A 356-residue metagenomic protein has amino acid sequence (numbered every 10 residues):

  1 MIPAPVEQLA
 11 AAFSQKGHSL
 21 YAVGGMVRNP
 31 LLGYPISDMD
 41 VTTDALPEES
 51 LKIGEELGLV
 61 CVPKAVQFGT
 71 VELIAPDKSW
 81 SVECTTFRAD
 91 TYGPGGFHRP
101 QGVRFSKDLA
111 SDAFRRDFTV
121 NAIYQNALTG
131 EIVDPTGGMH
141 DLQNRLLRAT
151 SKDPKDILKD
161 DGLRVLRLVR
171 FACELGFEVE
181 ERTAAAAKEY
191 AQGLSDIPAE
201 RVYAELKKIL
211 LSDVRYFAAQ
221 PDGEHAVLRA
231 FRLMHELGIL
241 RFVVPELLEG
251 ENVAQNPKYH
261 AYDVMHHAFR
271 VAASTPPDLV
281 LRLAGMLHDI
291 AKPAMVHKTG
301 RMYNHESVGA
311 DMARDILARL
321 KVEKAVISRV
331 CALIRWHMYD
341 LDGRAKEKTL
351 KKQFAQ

Functional and structural regions predicted by a protein language model:
M1-Q356: Catalytic cores of the polymerase beta-like nucleotidyltransferase superfamily and closely associated nucleotide
